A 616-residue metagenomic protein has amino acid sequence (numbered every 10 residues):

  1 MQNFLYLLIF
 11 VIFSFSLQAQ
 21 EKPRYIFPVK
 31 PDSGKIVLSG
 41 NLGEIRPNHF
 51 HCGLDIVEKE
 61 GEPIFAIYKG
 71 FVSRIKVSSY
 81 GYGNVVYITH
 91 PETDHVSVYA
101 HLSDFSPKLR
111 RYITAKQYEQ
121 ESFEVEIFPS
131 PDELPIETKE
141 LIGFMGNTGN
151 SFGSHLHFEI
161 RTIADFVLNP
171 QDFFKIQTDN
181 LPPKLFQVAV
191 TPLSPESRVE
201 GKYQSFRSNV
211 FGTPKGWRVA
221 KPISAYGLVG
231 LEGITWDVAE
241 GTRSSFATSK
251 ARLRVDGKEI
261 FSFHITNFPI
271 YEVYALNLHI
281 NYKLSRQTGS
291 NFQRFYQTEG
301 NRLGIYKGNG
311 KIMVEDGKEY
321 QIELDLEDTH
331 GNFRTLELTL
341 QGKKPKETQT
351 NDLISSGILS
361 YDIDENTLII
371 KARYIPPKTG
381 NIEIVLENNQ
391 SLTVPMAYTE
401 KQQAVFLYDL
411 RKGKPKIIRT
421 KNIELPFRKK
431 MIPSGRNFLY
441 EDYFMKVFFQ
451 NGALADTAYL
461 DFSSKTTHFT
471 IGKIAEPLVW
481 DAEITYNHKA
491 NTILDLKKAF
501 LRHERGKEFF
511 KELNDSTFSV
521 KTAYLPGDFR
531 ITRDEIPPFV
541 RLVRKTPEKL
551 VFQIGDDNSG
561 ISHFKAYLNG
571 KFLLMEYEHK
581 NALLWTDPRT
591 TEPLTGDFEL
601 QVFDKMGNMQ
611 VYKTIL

Functional and structural regions predicted by a protein language model:
F4-F13: Sec-dependent N-terminal signal peptides
A19-V96, S103-K108, E124-D132, E137-T138 (+4 more regions): Surface-exposed, glycine-biased beta-strand/turn segments
E137, T178, L193-E196, G201-P345 (+2 more regions): Long, low-complexity serine/threonine/glycine- and acidic-rich segments characteristic of extracellular
A225-G230, D362-I369, P477-E483, R544-V551: Short coil/turn motif common to extracellular beta-sandwich-like domains
E232-W236, L368-I375, T485-K489, K549-D557: Short edge beta-strand/loop segments characteristic of extracellular beta-sandwich folds
N332-Q349, K421-D442, Y612-L616: Short beta-strand elements
L410-I418, F518-P537: C-terminal beta-strand-rich structural cap/linker in extracellular carbohydrate-active enzymes
S434-G435, L454-R502: Proteolytic processing hotspots in large secreted/extracellular or virion-associated proteins and select intracellular
